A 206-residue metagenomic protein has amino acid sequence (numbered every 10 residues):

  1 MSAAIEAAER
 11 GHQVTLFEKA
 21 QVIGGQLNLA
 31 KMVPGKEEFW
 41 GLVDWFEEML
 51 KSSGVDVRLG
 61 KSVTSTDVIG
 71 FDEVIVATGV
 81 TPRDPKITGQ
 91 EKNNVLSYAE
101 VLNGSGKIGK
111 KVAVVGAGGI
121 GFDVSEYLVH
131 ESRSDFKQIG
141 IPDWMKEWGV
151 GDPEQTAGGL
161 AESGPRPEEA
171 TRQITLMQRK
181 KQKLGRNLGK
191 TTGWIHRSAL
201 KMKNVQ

Functional and structural regions predicted by a protein language model:
M1-I23, R58-T66, G70, A77-I87 (+2 more regions): Rossmann-like dinucleotide/flavin-binding elements
G25-F71, G185-Q206: N-terminal Rossmann-like dinucleotide/flavin-binding domain of flavoprotein oxidoreductases that bind FAD/FMN
